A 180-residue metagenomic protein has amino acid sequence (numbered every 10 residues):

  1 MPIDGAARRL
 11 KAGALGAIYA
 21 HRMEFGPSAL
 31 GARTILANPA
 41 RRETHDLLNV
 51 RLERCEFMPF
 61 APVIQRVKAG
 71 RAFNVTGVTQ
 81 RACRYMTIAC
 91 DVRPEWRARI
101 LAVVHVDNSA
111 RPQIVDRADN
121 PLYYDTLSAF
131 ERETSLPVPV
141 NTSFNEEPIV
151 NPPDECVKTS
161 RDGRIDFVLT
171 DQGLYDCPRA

Functional and structural regions predicted by a protein language model:
M1-A180: Flexible beta->alpha loop and helix N-cap segments adjacent to enzyme active/binding sites
